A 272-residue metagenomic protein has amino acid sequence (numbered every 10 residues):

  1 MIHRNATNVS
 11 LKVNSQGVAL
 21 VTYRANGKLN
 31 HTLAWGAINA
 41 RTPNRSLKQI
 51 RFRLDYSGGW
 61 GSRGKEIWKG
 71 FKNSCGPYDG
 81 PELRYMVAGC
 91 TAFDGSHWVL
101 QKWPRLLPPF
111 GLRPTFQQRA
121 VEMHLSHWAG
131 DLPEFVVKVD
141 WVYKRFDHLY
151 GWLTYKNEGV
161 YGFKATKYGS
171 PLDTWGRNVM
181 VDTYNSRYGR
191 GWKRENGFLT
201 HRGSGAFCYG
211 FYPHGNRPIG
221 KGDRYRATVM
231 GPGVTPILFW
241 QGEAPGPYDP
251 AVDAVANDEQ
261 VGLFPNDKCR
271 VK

Functional and structural regions predicted by a protein language model:
M1-K272: Extracellular, repeat-based ectodomains that mediate carbohydrate processing or recognition
